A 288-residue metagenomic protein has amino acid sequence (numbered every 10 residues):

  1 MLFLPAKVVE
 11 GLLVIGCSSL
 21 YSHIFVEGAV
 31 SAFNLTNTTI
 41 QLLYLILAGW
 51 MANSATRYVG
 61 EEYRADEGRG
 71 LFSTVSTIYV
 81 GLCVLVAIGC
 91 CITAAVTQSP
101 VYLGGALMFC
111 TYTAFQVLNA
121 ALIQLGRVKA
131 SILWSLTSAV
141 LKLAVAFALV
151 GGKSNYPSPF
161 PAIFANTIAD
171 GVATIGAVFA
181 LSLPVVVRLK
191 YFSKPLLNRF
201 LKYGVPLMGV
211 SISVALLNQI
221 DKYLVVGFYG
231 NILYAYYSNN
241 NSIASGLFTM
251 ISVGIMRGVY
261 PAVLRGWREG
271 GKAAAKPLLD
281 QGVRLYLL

Functional and structural regions predicted by a protein language model:
M1-A52, M108, L143, V205-I232 (+1 more regions): Signature of the first transmembrane helix
L2-E10, L35-P100, K272-L288: Membrane-water interface segments that mark the loop-to-transmembrane alpha-helix transition
F3, K7, N34-N37, V75 (+8 more regions): Residue-level recognition of transmembrane alpha-helices in multi-pass small-molecule transporters/permeases
V14, S19, L47-R64, N240 (+2 more regions): Helix-loop junctions and terminal segments of transmembrane helices in multi-pass membrane transport/translocation
G28-S31, R69, S73, V128-K129 (+3 more regions): Residues that define the loop-to-transmembrane-helix transition and helix capping in multi-pass membrane transporters
L103, I132-V185, N241: Hydrophobic alpha-helical transmembrane segments
T113-S135: Membrane-interface junctions at transmembrane-helix termini in multi-pass inner-membrane proteins
K129, N155-I163, I175-N218, G258 (+1 more regions): Interhelical loop/hinge segments that connect adjacent transmembrane helices in multipass membrane
